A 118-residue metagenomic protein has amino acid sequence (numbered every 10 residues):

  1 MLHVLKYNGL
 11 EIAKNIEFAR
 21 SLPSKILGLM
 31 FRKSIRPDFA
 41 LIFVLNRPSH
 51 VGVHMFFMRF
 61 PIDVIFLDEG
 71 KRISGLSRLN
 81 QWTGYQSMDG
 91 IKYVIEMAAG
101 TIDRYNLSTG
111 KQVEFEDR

Functional and structural regions predicted by a protein language model:
M1-R118: Compact, glycine-rich, soluble single-domain proteins
